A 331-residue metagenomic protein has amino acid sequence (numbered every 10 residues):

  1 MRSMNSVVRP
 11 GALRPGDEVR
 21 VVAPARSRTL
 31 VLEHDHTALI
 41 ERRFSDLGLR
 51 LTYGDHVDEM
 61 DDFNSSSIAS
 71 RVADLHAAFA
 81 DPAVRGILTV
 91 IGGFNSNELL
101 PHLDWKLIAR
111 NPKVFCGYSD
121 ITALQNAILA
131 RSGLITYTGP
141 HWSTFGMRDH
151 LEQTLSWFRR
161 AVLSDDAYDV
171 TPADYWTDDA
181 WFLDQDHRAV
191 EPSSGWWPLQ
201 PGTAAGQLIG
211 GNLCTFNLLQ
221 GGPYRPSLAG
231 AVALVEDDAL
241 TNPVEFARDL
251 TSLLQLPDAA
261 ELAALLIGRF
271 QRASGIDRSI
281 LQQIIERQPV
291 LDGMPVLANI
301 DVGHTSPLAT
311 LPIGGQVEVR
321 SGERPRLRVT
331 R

Functional and structural regions predicted by a protein language model:
M1-A83: ATP/NTP phosphate-donor binding region
D35-T37, I68-V72, A247-S252, S279-E286: Charged helix-capping and loop-helix junction motifs
T52-D55, G117, L262-R269, L297-N299: Short internal beta-strands
L88-N97, H102, Y118: N-terminal glycine-rich "phosphate-gripper" loop used for MgATP/nucleotide binding and carboxylate activation
L103-R131, I135-W142, L291-V296: Short, acidic/small-residue loops that bind anionic groups at enzyme active sites
T136-N212: Conserved anion/nucleotide-ligand pocket segment
G221-D277: Internal helical hairpin/lid segments
P257, I267-R331: ATP/nucleoside-binding phosphotransfer catalytic cores, i.e., glycine-rich phosphate-binding loops
